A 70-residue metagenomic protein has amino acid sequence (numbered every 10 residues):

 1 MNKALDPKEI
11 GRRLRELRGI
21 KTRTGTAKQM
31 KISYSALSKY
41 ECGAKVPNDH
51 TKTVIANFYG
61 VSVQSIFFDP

Functional and structural regions predicted by a protein language model:
M1-I20: A short, Lys/Arg-rich alpha-helix, primarily the initiator
E16, K28, N57: Alpha-helical residues within the helix-turn-helix
I20-K39: Short alpha-helical DNA-recognition segment
I20-T22, P47-H50: Residue-level signal for the short linker/turn that defines the boundary of a DNA-recognition helix
S33-A36, N48, S62: Short coil turns linking two alpha-helices in DNA-binding domains
K39, F68-D69: Phosphate-coordinating loops and pocket residues in cytosolic domains that bind phosphorylated ligands
C42-A44: Residue-level detection of the helix-turn-helix DNA-binding "recognition helix"
H50-S65: DNA major-groove recognition helix of helix-turn-helix/homeodomain DNA-binding modules
